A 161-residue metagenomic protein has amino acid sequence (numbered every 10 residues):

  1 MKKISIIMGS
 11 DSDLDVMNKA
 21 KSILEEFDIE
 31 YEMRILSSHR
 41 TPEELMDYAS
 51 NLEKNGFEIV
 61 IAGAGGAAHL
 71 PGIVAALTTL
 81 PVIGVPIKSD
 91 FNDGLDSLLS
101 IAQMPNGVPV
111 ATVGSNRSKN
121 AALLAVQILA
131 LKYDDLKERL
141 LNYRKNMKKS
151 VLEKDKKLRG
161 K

Functional and structural regions predicted by a protein language model:
K2, M8-D15, K19, L95-K161: C-terminal binding/interaction regions
K2-R40: Glycine-rich phosphate/diphosphate-binding loop of Rossmann-like nucleotide-binding domains
K3-I6, E32, E58-V60, L80-G84 (+1 more regions): Structural motif
D11, L36-S38, G65-G66, I87-D90 (+1 more regions): Short, ordered loop/turn segments at secondary-structure junctions
Y31, G66, L158-G160: Acidic, glycine/proline-rich low-complexity segments that act as flexible tails and inter-domain linkers
M33-E53: N-terminal beta-loop-helix "entrance" segment that forms/cooperates in small-molecule cofactor or anionic ligand
N51-D96: Helix-adjacent hinge/juxtasegments
